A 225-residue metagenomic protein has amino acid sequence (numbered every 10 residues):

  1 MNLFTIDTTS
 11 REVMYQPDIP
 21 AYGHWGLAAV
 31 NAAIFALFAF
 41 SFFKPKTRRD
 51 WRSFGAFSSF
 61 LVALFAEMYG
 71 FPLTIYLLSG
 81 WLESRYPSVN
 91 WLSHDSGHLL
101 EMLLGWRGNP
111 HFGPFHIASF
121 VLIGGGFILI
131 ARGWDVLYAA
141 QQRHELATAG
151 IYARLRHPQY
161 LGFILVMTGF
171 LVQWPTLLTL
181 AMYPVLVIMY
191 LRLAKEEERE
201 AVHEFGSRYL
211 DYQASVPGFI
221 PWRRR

Functional and structural regions predicted by a protein language model:
M1-E145, V166-E200, E204-S207, D211-R225: Membrane-anchoring alpha-helices and their flanking helix-loop junctions
E145-Y152: Intracellular coupling helices
R154-L161: Histidine-centered phosphotransfer motif of kinases
